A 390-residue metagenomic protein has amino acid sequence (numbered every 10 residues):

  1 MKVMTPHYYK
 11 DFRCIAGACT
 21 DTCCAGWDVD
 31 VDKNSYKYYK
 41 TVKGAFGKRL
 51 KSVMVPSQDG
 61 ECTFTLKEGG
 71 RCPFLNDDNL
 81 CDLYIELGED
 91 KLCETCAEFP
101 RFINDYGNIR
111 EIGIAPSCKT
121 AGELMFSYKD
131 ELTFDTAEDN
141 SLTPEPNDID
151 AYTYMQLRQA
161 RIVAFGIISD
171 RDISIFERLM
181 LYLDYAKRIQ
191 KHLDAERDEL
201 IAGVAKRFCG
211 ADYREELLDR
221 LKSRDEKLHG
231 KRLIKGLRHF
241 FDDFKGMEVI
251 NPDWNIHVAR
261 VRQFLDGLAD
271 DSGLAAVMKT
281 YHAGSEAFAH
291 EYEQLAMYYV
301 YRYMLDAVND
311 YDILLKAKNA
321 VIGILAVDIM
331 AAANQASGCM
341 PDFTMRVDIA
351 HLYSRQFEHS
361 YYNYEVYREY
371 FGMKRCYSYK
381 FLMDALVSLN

Functional and structural regions predicted by a protein language model:
Y8-G60: Polybasic, low-complexity association/targeting segments
D11-V29, K67-F102, A115-E123: Local cysteine-cluster metal-coordination motifs and their immediate loop/turn environment, predominantly Fe-S cluster
C14, E86, D150, I313-A317: Short, charged/polar micro-motifs that form catalytic or ligand-binding hotspots
K43, A164-I168, A331: Hydrophobic, Leu/Ile/Phe/Ala-enriched alpha-helical segments that form helix-helix packing faces
K51-G70, D77-N79: A broadly used, surface-exposed interaction patch
L87-K187: Internal, well-ordered alpha/beta segment that forms a basic, Gly-enriched binding/recognition surface
S174-N390: Hydrophobic, aromatic-lined core segments that form the binding pocket/scaffold for planar heteroaromatic ligands
